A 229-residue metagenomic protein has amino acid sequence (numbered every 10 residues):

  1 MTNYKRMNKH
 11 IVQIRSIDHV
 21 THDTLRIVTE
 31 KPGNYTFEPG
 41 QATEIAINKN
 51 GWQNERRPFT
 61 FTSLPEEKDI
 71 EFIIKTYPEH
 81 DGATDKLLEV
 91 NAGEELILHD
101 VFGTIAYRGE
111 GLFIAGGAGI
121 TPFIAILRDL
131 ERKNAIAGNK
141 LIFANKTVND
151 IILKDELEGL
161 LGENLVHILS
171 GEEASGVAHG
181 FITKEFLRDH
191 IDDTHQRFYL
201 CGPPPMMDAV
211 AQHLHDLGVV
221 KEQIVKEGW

Functional and structural regions predicted by a protein language model:
T2-N91, K146-T147, G171-E172: Ferredoxin-reductase
Y4-R6, E79-W229: FNR/FR-type flavoprotein reductase catalytic core
